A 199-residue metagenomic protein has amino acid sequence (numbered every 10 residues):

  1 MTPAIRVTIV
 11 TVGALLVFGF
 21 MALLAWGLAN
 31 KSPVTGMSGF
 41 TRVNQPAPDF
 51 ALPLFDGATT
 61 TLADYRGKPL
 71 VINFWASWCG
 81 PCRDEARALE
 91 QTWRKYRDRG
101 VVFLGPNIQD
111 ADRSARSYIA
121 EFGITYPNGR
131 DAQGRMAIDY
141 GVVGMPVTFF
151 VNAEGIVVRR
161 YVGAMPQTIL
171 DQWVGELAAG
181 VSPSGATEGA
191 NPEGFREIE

Functional and structural regions predicted by a protein language model:
M1-P46, A190-E199: N-terminal targeting signals for export/organelle localization
V7, S117-T125, R130-V181, G185-E199: Thiol/disulfide oxidoreductase modules built on the thioredoxin-like
T41, D49-L70, W93: A short beta-strand-turn-helix
L62, R113-R116: Acidic helix N-cap motif at the loop->helix transition within catalytic regions of sugar-transfer enzymes
K68-L70, W75-W78, G144: Short pre-active-site segment immediately N-terminal to redox-active cysteine/selenocysteine motifs in thiol-based
K68-P69, A86-N107, A120-E121, Q167 (+1 more regions): Conserved helix-turn-beta segment immediately C-terminal to the redox Cys motif in thioredoxin-like folds
F74-Q91: Conserved redox-active cysteine motifs that mediate thiol-disulfide chemistry, especially di-cysteine Cys-X(1-2)-Cys
R99-S114, I124-G134: Thiol-based oxidoreductase modules, predominantly thioredoxin-like and allied folds used for disulfide exchange
